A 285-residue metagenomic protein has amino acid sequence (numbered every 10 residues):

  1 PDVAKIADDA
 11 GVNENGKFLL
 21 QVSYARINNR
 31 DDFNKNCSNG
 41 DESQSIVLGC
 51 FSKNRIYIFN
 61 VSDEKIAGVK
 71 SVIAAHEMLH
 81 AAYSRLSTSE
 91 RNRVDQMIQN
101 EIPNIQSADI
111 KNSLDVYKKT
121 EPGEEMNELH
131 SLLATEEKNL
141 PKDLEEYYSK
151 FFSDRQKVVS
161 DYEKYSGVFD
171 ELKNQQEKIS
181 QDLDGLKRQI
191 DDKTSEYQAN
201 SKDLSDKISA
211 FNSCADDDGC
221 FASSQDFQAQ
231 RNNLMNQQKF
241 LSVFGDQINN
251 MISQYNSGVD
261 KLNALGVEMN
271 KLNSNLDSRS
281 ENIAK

Functional and structural regions predicted by a protein language model:
D2-K53, V94-K207, N212, G219 (+1 more regions): Metalloprotease/metallohydrolase-associated module, dominated by Zn2+-dependent proteases
N54-Y57, L79: Glycine-rich, often proline-containing surface loops adjacent to acidic residues and nearby aromatics that form
Y57-I73: Short pre-active-site segment immediately N-terminal to the catalytic Zn-binding motif
V72-R85: Active-site recognition of the HExxH zinc-binding catalytic motif
A82-M97: Short, solvent-exposed secondary-structure capping/transition elements
S166-K285: Extended amphipathic alpha-helical heptad-repeat regions
